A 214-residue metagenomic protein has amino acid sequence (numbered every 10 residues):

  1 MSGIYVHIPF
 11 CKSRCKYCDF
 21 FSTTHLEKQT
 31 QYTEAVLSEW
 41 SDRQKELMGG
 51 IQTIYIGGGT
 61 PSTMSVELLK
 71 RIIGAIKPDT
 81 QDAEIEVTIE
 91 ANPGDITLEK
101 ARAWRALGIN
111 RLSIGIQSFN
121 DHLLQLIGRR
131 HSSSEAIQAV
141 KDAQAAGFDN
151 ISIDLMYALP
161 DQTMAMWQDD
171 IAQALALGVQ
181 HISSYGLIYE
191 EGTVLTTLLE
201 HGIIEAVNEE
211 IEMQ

Functional and structural regions predicted by a protein language model:
M1-I4: Extreme N-terminal starter segment of soluble prokaryotic enzymes
V6-I8, I116: Alpha/beta-hydrolase
P9-F20: Local cysteine-cluster metal-coordination motifs and their immediate loop/turn environment, predominantly Fe-S cluster
S22-Q214: Conserved non-cysteine loop/helix-boundary elements of the Radical SAM core domain that shape
